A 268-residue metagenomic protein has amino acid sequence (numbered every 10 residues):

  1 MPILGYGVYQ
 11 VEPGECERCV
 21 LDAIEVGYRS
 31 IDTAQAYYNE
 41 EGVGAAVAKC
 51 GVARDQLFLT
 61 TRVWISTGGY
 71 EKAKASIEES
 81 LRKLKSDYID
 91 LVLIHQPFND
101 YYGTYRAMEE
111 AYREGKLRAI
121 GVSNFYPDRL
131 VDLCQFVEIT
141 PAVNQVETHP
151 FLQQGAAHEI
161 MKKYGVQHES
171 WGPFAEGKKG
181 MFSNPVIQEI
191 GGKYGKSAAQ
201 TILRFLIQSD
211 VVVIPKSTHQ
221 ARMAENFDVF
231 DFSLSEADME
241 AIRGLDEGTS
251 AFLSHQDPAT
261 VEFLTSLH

Functional and structural regions predicted by a protein language model:
M1-L57, F174-A175, H268: N-terminal binding-site loop/beta-alpha segment at the start of enzyme catalytic domains that lines or forms
V11-A23, G69-L84, G103, D128-L130 (+1 more regions): Short, acidic/polar
V11-G14, D32-G42, S66-E71, P97-Y102 (+2 more regions): Acidic-and-aromatic substrate-binding clefts and catalytic sites of carbohydrate-active enzymes
Y28, S86-I89, L117, P141: A structural motif
E41-A48, I77-L81, M108-E109, L130: Short, well-ordered amphipathic alpha-helices
R54-T67, D90-P97, N124: A short, structured active-site edge motif that brings together acidic residues
A73-L93, E110-E114, V166: CE4/NodB-like, metal-dependent polysaccharide N-deacetylase domain that modifies extracellular/periplasmic N-acetylated
Q96-H268: Beta/alpha (TIM)-barrel catalytic core signal, keyed to glycine-rich beta->alpha loops juxtaposed to Asp/Glu that bind
